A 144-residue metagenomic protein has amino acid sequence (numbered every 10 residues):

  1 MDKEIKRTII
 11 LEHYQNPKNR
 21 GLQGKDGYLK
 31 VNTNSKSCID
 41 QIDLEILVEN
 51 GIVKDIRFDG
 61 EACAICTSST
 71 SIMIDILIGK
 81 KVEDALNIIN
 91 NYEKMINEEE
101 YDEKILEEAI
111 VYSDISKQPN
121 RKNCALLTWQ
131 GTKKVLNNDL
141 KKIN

Functional and structural regions predicted by a protein language model:
M1-N144: Domain-level signature for proteins that mediate thiol-based redox and metal-cofactor handling
